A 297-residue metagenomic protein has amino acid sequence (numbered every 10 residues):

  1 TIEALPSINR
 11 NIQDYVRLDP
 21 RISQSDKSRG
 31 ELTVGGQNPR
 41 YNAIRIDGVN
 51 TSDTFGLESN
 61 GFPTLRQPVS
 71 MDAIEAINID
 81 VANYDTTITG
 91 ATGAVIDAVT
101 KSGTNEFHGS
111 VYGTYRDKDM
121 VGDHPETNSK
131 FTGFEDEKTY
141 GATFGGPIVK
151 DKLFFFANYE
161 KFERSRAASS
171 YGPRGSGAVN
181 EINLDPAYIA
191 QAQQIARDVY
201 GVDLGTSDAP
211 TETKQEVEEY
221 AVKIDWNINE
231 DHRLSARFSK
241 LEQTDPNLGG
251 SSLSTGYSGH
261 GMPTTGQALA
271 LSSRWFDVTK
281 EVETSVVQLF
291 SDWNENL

Functional and structural regions predicted by a protein language model:
T1-S102, V121, N128, E137 (+2 more regions): Periplasmic N-terminal accessory/gating domains of Gram-negative outer-membrane beta-barrel systems
S25, M71, I88-G90, T132-E137 (+3 more regions): Short sequence motifs at beta-strands and strand-loop junctions characteristic of Gram-negative outer-membrane
R45, E58, A76, E106-S110 (+2 more regions): Residue-level detector of the transmembrane beta-barrel scaffold of outer-membrane proteins
T64, N83-D85, S129-F131, A209-E212 (+1 more regions): Outer-membrane beta-barrel domain signature
V81, T100, G146-I148, W226 (+1 more regions): Residue-level signature of outer-membrane beta-barrel architecture
K101-G103, E137, V149-D151, N229-D231 (+1 more regions): Outer-membrane beta-barrel channels and translocator barrels
V111-D117, A157-K161, A236-K240: Transmembrane beta-barrel strands of outer-membrane/channel proteins
F162-L297: Outer-membrane beta-barrel domain signature, strongest for Gram-negative TonB-dependent receptors and also present
